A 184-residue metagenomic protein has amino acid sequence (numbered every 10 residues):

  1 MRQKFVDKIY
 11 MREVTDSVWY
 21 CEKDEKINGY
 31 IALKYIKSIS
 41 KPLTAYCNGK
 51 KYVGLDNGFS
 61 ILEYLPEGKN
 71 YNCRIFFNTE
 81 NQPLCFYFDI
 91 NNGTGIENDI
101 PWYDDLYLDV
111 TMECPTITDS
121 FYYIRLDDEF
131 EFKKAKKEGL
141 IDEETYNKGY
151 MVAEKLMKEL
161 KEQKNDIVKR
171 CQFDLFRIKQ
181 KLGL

Functional and structural regions predicted by a protein language model:
M1-S60: Charge-rich, low-complexity N-terminal segments
K51-V53, Y64, N98-W102: Short linear motifs in intrinsically disordered
G54-G93, L106-L108: Phosphate/ribose-recognition catalytic cores of enzymes acting on nucleotide-derived substrates
P83-L140: Conserved, surface-exposed functional patches that form binding/active-site neighborhoods
E154-L184: Charged phosphate-binding loop/patch that engages nucleotide di/tri-phosphates or the phosphate backbone of nucleic
